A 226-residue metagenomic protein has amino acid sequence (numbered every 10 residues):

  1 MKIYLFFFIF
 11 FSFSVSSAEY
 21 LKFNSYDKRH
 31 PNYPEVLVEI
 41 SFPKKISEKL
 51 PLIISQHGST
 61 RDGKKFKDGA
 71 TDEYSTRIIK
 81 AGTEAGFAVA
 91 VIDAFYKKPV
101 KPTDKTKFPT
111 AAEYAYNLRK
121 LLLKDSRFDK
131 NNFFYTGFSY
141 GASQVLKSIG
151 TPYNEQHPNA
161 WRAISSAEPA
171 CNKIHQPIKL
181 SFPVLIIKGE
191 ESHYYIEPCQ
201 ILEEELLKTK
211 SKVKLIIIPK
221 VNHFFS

Functional and structural regions predicted by a protein language model:
S17-E48: N-terminal cap/lid segment of alpha/beta-hydrolase-fold proteins
I46-L50, G58-P99, H193-I196: Short substrate-entry loop that stabilizes the transition state in hydrolases
D104-S126, K147: Alpha/beta-hydrolase active-site loop
R127-S139: Alpha/beta-hydrolase fold nucleophile elbow
A142-E155: Short glycine-enriched nucleophile-adjacent loop and the immediately C-terminal alpha-helix near the catalytic center
L180, I186-K188: Short beta-strand/loop motif that positions the catalytic acidic residue of the alpha/beta-hydrolase fold
Y195-E205: Short alpha-helix in the alpha/beta-hydrolase fold that links the catalytic acid
K212-S226: C-terminal catalytic histidine-bearing segment of alpha/beta-hydrolase fold enzymes
